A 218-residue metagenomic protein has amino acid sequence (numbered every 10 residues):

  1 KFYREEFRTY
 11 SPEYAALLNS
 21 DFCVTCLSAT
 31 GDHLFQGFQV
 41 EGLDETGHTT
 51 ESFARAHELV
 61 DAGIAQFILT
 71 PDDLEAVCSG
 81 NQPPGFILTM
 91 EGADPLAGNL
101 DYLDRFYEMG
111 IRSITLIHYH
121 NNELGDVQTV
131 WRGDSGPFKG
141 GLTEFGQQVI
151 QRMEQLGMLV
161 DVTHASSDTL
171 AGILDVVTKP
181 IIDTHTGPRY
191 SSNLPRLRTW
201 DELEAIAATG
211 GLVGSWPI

Functional and structural regions predicted by a protein language model:
K1-G136, N193-I218: N-terminal hydrophobic targeting/anchoring segments and the immediately downstream early-domain regions of hydrolases
L116-D126, R132-A205, G214-I218: Active-site core of metal-dependent hydrolases
